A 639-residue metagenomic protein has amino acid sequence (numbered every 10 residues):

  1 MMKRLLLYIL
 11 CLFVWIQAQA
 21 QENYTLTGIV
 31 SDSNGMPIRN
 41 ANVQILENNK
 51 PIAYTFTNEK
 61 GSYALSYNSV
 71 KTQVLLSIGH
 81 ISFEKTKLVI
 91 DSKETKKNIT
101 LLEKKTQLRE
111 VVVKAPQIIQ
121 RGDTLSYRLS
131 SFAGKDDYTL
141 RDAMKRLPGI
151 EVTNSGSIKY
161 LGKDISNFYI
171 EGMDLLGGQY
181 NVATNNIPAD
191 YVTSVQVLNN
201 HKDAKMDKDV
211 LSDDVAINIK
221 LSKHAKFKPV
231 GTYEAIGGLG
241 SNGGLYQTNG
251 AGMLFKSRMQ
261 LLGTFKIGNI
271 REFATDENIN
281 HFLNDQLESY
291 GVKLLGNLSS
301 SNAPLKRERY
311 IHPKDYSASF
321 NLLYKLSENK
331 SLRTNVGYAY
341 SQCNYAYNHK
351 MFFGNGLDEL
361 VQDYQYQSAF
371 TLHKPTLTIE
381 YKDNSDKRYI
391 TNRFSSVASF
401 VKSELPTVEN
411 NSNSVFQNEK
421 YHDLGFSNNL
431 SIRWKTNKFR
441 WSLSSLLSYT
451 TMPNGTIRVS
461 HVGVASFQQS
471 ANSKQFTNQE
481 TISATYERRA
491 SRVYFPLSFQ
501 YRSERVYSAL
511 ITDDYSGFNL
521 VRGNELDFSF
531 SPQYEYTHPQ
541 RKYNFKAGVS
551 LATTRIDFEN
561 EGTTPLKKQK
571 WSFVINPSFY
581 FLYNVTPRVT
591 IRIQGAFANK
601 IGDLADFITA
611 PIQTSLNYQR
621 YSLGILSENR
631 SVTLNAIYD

Functional and structural regions predicted by a protein language model:
Q21-E22, G35, K60-S62, E84 (+9 more regions): Membrane-proximal, glycine/serine-rich, low-complexity loop/turn segments characteristic of large bacterial
T27-R39: Structural motif
M36, A64-T72: Short Pro-Gly-centered beta-turn/loop motif in secreted/extracellular proteins
N48-K50, L75-L88: A short, solvent-exposed loop/turn motif at the edges and junctions of modular extracellular/periplasmic domains
K50-S62: Short, acidic Ser/Thr/Gly-rich low-complexity loop/linker segments typical of extracellular and cell-surface proteins
K208-V210, A274-N280, N344-V361, K402-N413 (+4 more regions): Outer-membrane beta-barrel translocator domains and adjoining extracellular loop/strand segments of Gram-negative
G240-N242, Y310-H312, Q367-H373, S414-L424 (+5 more regions): Replace "Gram-negative outer membrane beta-barrel proteins" with "bacterial and organellar outer membrane beta-barrel
T451-P453, E504-R505, R555, P587-R630: Surface-exposed extracellular loop regions of Gram-negative outer-membrane beta-barrel proteins, predominantly
